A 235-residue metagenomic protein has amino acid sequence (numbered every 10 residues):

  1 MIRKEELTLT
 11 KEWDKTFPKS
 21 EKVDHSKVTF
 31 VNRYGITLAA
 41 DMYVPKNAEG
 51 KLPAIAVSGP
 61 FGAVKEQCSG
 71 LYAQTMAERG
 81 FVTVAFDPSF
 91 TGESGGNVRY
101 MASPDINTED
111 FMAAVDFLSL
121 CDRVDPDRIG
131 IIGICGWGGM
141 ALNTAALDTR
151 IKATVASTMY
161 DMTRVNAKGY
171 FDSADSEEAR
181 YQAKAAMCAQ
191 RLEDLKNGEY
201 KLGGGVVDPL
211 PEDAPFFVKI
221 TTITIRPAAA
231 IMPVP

Functional and structural regions predicted by a protein language model:
R3-G50: N-terminal cap/lid segment of alpha/beta-hydrolase-fold proteins
G50-P60: Short beta-strand element of the alpha/beta-hydrolase
G62-Q74, P88: The serine-hydrolase catalytic nucleophile loop
T75-G95: Conserved alpha/beta-hydrolase
M101-D122: Alpha/beta-hydrolase active-site loop
D122-C135: Alpha/beta-hydrolase fold nucleophile elbow
G133-N143: Glycine-rich nucleophile elbow surrounding the catalytic serine of serine-hydrolase chemistry
L142-A228: Alpha/beta-hydrolase-fold enzymes
